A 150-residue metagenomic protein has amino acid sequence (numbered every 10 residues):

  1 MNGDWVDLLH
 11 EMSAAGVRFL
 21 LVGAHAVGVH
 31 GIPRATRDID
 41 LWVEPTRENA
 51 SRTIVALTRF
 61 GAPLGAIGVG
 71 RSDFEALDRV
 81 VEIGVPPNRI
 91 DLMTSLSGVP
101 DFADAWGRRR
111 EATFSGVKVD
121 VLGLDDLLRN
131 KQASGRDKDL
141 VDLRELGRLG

Functional and structural regions predicted by a protein language model:
M1-G150: Compositionally biased terminal segments of proteins
